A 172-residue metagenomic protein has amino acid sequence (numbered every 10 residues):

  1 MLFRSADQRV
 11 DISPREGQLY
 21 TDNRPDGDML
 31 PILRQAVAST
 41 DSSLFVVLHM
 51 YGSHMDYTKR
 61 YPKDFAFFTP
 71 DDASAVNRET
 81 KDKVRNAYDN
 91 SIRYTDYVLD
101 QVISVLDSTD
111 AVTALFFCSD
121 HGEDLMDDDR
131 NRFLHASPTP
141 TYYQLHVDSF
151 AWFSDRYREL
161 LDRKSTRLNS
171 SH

Functional and structural regions predicted by a protein language model:
M1-S170: Catalytic domains that recognize anionic headgroups
